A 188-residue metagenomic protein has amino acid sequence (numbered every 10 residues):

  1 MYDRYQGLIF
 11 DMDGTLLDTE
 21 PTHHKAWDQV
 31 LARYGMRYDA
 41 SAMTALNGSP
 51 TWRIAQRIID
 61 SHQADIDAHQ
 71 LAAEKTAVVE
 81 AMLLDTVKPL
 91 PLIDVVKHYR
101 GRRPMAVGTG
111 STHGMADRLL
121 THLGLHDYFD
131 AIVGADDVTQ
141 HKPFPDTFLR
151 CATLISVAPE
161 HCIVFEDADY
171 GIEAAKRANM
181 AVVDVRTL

Functional and structural regions predicted by a protein language model:
M1-Q6, K97, T112-L188: Asp-based, Mg2+/Mn2+-dependent phosphohydrolase catalytic module
M1-T44, R177-A178: Active-site neighborhood of HAD-like aspartate-dependent phosphohydrolases
R4, A81-V107, S111-H113, D117 (+1 more regions): Short, acidic loop-to-helix structural element flanking the phosphoryl-transfer center in phosphate-processing enzymes
T22, L46-P50, E74, V87-P91 (+3 more regions): Short beta->alpha linker loops
V30-L31, P50-A64, L119, C151-A152: Helix-loop "lid/cap" segments that line or gate small-molecule binding pockets
R33-M36, H62-I66, G124-Y128, S156-V157: Short helix-capping segments at alpha-helix termini
R37, P104-M105, A158, A181: Residue-level detector of anion-binding/catalytic polar loops
R57-D94: Metal-dependent phosphoesterase signature
